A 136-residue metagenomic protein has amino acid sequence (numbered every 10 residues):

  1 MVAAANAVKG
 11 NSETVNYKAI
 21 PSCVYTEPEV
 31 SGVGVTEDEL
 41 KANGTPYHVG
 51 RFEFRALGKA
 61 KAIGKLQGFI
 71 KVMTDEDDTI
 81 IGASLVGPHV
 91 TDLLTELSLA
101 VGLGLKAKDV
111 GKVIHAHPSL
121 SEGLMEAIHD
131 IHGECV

Functional and structural regions predicted by a protein language model:
M1-A5: Conserved core segment of the aminotransferase class I/II
N6-N11, I20, Y25-V136: Flexible, glycine-rich terminal cap/loop adjacent to redox cofactors in electron-transfer oxidoreductases
T14-V15: Flexible hinge/switch segments at interdomain interfaces of large molecular machines
